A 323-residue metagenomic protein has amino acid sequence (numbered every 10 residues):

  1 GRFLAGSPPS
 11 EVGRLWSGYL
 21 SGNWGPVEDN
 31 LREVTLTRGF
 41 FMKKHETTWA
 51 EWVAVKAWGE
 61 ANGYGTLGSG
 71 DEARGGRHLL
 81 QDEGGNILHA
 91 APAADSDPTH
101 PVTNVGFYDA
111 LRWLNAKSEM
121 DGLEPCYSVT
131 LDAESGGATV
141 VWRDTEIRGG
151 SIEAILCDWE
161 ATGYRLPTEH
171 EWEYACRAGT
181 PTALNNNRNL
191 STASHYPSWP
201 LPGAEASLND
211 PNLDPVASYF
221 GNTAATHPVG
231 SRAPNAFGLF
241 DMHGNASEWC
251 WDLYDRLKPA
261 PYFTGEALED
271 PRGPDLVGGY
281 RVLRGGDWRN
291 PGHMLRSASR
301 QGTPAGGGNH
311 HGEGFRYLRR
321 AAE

Functional and structural regions predicted by a protein language model:
G1, D158, Y174, A233 (+3 more regions): Short, flexible coil/turn micro-motifs enriched in small/turn-prone residues
G1, G6-P8, H45, V105 (+6 more regions): Structured loops at beta-to-helix junctions and adjacent beta-edge loops in soluble globular domains
R2, E33, P101, A183 (+4 more regions): Conserved beta-strand positions that form and line the central face of beta-propeller blades
R2, F40-F41, R165, E248 (+1 more regions): Residues embedded in well-ordered beta-strands
S7-G25, T35-N209, L213, L253-P259 (+1 more regions): Active-site microenvironments of metalloenzymes and redox enzymes
V27-V34, P181-T182, R188-A206, T223-A225 (+1 more regions): Surface-exposed recognition segments
R38, G149-A161, R165, A206-H243 (+2 more regions): Short, well-ordered junction/capping motifs at the entry into regular secondary structure
